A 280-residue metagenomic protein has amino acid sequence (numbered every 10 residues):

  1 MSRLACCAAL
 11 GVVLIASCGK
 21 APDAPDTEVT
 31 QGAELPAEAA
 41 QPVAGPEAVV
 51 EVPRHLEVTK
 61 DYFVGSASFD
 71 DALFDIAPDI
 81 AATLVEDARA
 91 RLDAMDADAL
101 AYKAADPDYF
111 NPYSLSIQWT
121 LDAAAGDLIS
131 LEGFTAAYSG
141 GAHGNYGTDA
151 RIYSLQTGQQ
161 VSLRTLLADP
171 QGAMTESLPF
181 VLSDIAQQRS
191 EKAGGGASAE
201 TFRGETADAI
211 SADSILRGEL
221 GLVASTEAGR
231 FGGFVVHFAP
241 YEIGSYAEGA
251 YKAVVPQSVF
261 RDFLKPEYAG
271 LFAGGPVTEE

Functional and structural regions predicted by a protein language model:
M1-C7: Bacterial N-terminal signal peptides that target proteins for export
C7-A8, G19: Secreted/luminal cysteine- and crosslink-motif detector
L14-S17: C-terminal motif of bacterial Sec signal peptides marking the signal peptidase cleavage site
G19-E280: Compositionally biased intrinsically disordered regions enriched in Thr/Gly
